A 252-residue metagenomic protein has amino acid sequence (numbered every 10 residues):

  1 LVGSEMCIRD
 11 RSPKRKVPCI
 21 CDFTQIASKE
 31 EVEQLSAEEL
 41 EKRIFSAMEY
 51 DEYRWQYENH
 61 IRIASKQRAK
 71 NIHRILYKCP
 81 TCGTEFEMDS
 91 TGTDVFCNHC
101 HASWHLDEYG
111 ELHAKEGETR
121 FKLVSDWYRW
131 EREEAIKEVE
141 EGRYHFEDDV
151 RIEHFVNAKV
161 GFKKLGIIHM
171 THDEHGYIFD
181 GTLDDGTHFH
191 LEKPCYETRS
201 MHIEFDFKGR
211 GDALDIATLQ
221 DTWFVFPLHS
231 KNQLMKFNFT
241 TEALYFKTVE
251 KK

Functional and structural regions predicted by a protein language model:
L1-C7: Short, small-residue-biased leader/transition segments that mark boundaries at the very start of proteins
P18-E85, W223-P227: A broadly conserved sequence feature marking short terminus-proximal activation segments in nucleic acid-centric
I61-E118: Cys/His-rich short segments
D94, H101-S103, E174-I178, T222-W223: Structural motif
S103, V160-K163, D184-H190, L219-Q233: Short, surface-exposed beta-strand/loop "edge" segments at domain boundaries and coil↔beta transitions
L112-M170: Anionic N-terminal interaction surfaces
N157-G211: Phosphoinositide-binding peripheral membrane targeting modules
P194-K252: Acidic, Ser/Thr- and proline-rich intrinsically disordered linker/docking segments of eukaryotic scaffolds
